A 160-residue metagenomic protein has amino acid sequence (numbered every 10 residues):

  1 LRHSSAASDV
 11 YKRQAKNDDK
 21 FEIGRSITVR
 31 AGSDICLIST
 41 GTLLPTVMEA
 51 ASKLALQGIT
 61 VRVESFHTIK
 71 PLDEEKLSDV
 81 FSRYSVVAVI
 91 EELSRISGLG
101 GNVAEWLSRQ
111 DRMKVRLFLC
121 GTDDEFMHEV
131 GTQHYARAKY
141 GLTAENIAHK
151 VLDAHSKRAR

Functional and structural regions predicted by a protein language model:
L1-A7, Y11: Single conserved hydrophobic/aromatic residue that forms the stacking wall/gate of nucleotide- or nucleobase-binding
D9-R160: Thiamine diphosphate
